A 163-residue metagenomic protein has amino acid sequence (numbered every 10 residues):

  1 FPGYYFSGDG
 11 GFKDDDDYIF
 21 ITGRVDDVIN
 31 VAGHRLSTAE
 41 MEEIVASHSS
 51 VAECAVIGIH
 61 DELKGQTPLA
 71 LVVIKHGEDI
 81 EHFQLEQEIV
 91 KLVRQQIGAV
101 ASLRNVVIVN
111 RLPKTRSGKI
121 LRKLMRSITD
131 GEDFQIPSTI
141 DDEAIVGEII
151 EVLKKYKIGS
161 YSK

Functional and structural regions predicted by a protein language model:
G3-A101, R111, I120, S138-E151: AMP-binding/adenylate-forming catalytic core of the ANL superfamily
G77, T115, S127-E132: Phosphate/oxyanion-binding loops and surfaces in catalytic or ligand/nucleic-acid-binding neighborhoods
V106-R116: Short proline/glycine- and acidic-rich turn/helix-capping motifs at secondary-structure junctions
I128-K163: Acidic/polar alpha-helix N-cap and adjacent early helical turns within long charge-rich amphipathic helices/linkers
